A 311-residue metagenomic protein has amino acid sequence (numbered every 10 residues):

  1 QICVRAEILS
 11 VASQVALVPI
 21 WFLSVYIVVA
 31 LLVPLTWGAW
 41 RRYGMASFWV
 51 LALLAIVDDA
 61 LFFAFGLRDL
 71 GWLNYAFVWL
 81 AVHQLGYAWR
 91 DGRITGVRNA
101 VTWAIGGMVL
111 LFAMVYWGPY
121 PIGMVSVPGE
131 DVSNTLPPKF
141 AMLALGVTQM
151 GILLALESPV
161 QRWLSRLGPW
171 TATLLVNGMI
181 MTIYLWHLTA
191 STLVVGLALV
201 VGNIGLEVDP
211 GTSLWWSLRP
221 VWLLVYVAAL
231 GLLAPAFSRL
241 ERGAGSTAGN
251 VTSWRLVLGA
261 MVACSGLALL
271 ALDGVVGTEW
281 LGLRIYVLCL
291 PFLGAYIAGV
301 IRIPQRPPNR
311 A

Functional and structural regions predicted by a protein language model:
Q1-A311: Alpha-helical transmembrane segments and their immediate juxtamembrane cytosolic regions
